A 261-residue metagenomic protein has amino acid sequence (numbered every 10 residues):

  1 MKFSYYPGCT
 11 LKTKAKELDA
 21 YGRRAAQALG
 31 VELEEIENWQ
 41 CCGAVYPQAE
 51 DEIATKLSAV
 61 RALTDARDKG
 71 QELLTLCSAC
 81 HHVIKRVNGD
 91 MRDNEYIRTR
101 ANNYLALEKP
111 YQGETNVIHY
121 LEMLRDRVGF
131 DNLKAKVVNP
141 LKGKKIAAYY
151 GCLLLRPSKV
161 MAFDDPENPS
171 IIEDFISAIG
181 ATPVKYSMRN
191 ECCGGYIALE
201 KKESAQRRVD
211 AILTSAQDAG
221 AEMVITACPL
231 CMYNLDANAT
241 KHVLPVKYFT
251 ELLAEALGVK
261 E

Functional and structural regions predicted by a protein language model:
M1-E261: Iron-sulfur cluster-binding electron-transfer modules in prokaryotic oxidoreductases
